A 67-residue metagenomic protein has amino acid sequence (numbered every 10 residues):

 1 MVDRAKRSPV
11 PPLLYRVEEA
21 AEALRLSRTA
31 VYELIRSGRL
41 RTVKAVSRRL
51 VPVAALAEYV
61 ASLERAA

Functional and structural regions predicted by a protein language model:
V2-E33, S37, A57-L63: Polyanion-binding surface elements
E19, K44-A45: Alpha-helical residues within helix-turn-helix
A30, V43-K44: A generic structural-conservation signal
E33, V46-S47: Proline- and acidic/polar-enriched loop/turn elements at helix boundaries
R48-V53: Minor-groove-contacting beta-hairpin "wing" of winged helix-turn-helix DNA-binding domains
A66-A67: C-terminal secondary-structure termini that scaffold catalytic or DNA-interacting sites
